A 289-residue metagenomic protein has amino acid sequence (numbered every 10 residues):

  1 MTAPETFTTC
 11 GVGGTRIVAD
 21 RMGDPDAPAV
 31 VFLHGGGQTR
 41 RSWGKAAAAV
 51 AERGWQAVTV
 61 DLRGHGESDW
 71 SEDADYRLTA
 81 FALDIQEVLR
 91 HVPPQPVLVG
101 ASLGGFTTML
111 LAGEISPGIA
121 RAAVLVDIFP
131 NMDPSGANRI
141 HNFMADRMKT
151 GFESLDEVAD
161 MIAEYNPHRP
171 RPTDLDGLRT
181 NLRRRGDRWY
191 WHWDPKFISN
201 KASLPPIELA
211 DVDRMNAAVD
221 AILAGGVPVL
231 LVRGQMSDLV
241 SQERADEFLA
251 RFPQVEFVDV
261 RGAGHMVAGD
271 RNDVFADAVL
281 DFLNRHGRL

Functional and structural regions predicted by a protein language model:
M1-V30, E52-W55, P93-P94, R121 (+1 more regions): Alpha/beta-hydrolase fold catalytic core
T15, G44, A51-E52, Q56 (+2 more regions): Active-site loop/oxyanion-hole signature of alpha/beta-hydrolase fold enzymes
R21-E67: Conserved HGGG/HGGXW glycine-rich cap/lid loop of the alpha/beta-hydrolase fold
P94-G136: Conserved hydrolase catalytic core segment
F129-L155: A catalytic-pocket lid/entrance helix-loop region that shapes and gates access to the active site across common
E153-P205: Conserved alpha/beta-hydrolase catalytic His-Asp/Glu region
R185-R251, E256: Conserved serine/cysteine hydrolase catalytic core
A263-A276: Catalytic histidine-centered segment of alpha/beta-hydrolase-like enzymes
